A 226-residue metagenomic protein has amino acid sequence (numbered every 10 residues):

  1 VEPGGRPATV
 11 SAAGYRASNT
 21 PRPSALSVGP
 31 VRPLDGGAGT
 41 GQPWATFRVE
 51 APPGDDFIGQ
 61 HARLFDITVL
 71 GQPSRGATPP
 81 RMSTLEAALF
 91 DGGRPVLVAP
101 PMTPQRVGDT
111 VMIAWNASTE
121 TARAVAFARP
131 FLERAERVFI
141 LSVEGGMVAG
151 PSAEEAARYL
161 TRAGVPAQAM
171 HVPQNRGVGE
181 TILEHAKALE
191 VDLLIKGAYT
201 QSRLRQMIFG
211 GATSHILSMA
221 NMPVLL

Functional and structural regions predicted by a protein language model:
V1-L26, V138-R162, M170-H171: Acidic, proline/glycine-rich short linear motifs
P21-G39: Amphipathic helical "hinge" segments at domain boundaries
R32-G36, R129, E154-T161: Class I S-adenosyl-L-methionine
P33-T68, A163-L194, A198-M207, S214 (+1 more regions): Structural beta-alpha unit
Q42, T46, D56-S142, M219-L226: Intrinsically disordered or low-complexity boundary/linker segments at protein termini and domain junctions
G76-A77, G145-G150, Q174-R176, S202-R203: Short, small-residue-enriched loops and turns at beta-alpha junctions that line or gate enzyme active sites
M82-T84, S152-A153, I208-T213: Charged helix-capping and loop-helix junction motifs
A117-A126, M147-A153, N175-G179: A general structural motif
